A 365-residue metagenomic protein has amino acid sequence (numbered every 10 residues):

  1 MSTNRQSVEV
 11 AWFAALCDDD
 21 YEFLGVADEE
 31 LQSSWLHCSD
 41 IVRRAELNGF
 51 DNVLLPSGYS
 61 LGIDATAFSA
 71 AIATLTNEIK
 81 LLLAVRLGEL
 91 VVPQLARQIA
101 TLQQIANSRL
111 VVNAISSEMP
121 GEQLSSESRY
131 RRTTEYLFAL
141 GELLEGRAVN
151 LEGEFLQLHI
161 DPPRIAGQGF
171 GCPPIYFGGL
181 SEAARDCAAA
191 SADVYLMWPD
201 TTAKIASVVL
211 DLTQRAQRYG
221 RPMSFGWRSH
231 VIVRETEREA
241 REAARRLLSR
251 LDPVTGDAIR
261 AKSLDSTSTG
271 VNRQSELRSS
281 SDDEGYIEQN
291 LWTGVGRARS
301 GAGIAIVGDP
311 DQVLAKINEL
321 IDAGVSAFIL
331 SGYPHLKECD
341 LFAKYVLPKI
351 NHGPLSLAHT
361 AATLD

Functional and structural regions predicted by a protein language model:
M1-T76, Q168-P173, A362: N-terminal beta1-alpha1-beta2 module of alpha/beta enzyme domains
S2-D19, S126-Q168, T202-D322, N351-D365: An alpha-helical appendage that flanks or caps ligand/catalytic pockets
V8-A14, V53-L55, L81-V85, L110-A114 (+4 more regions): Hydrophobic faces of well-ordered beta-strands that scaffold small-molecule active sites in alpha/beta enzyme cores
L16, D20-L36, A84-P93, Q168-L180 (+2 more regions): Active-site mouth loops of central-metabolism enzymes
E30-A45, A65, L95-Q98, F177-C187 (+1 more regions): Short, acidic/polar
A45, G49, I72, L102 (+7 more regions): Conserved, mostly hydrophobic/aromatic
N52-I72, P199-T202, L330-A343: Glycine-rich, proline-tolerant flexible connector loops at the mouths of alpha/beta enzymes
I63-L83, L143, R218-R221, F225 (+1 more regions): Alpha-helix-loop-beta-strand connector modules within alpha/beta enzyme cores
